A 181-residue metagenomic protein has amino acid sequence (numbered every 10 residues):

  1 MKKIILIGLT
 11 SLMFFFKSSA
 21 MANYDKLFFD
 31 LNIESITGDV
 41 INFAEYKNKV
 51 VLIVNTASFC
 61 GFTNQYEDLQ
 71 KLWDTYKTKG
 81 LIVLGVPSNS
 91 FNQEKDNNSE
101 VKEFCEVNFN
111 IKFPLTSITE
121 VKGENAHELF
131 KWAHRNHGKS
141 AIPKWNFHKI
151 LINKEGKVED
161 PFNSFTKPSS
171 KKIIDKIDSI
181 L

Functional and structural regions predicted by a protein language model:
M1-I4: Positively charged n-region of N-terminal signal peptides that target proteins for export
I7-F15: Bacterial N-terminal signal peptides
A20-A44: N-terminal "domain-start" segment that seeds a small globular fold
S35, N55-F59: Amphipathic alpha-helical repeat scaffolds
Y46-V50: Proline/glycine-enriched tight loop/beta-turn segments at coil->beta junctions that connect or precede beta-strands
F62-A126: Structural microenvironment flanking redox-active thiols in thiol-disulfide oxidoreductases
K131, R135-L181: Thiol-/selenol-based redox modules, centered on thioredoxin-like and closely related oxidoreductase domains
